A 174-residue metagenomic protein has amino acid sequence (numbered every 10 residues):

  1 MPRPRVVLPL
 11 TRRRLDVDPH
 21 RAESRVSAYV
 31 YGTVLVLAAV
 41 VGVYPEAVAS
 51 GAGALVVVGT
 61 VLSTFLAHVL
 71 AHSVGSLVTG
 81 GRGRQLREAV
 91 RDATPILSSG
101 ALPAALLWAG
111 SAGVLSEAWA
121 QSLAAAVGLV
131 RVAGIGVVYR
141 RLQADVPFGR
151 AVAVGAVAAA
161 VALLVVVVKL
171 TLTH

Functional and structural regions predicted by a protein language model:
D16-H20, G80-V90, A112-W119: Short juxtamembrane and helix-loop transition motifs at transmembrane-helix boundaries in membrane proteins
A22-E46, A159-A160: The first (N-terminal) embedded transmembrane alpha-helix
V30-L37, T94-L107: Core segments of transmembrane alpha-helices that mediate helix-helix packing or line hydrophobic substrate/ligand
L55-L66, A118-V130: Structural signature of hydrophobic alpha-helical transmembrane segments
L62-V78: Membrane-water interface of transmembrane alpha-helices
L102-A126: Alpha-helical transmembrane segments and their membrane-interface junctions in multi-pass membrane proteins
V137-A160: Interfacial loop-to-transmembrane junctions
L163-H174: Juxtamembrane boundary at the C-terminal end of a transmembrane helix
